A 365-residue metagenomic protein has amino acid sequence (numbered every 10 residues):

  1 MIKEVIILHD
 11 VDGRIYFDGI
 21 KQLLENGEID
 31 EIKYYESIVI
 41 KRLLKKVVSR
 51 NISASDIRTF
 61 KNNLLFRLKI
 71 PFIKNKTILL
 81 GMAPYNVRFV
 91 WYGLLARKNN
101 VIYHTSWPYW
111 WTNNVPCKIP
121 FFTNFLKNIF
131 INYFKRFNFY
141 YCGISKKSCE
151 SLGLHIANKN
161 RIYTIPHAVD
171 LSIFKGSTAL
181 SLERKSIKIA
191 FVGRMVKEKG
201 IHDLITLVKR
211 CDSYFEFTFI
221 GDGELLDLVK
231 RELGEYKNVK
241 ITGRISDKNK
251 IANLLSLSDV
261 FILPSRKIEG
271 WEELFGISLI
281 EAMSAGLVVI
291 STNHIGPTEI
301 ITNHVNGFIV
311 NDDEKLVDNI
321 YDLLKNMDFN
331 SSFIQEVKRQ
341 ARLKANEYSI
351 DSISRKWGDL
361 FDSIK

Functional and structural regions predicted by a protein language model:
L94, F121-C142: Membrane-proximal helix-turn-helix segments that form the acceptor-binding/catalytic region of lipid-linked
C142, S181-K199, I205-K209, T218: Conserved donor-binding/catalytic core segment of Leloir-type glycosyltransferases
K147, A168: Carbohydrate-associated surface elements
L228-N249: Nucleotide-activated donor-binding/catalytic signature segment of Leloir-type glycosyltransferases, i.e., the conserved
S256-W271, L287: Acidic donor-binding loop of glycosyltransferase active sites
L263, L279, S284-S291, I301: Short hydrophobic beta-strand element within catalytic cores of glycosyltransferases and related nucleotide-activated
T302-H304, F308-K315, D322-S331: Conserved acidic donor-binding segment of nucleotide-sugar-dependent glycosyltransferases
S332-E347, D359: A short, well-ordered alpha-helix in the C-terminal region of glycosyltransferases
